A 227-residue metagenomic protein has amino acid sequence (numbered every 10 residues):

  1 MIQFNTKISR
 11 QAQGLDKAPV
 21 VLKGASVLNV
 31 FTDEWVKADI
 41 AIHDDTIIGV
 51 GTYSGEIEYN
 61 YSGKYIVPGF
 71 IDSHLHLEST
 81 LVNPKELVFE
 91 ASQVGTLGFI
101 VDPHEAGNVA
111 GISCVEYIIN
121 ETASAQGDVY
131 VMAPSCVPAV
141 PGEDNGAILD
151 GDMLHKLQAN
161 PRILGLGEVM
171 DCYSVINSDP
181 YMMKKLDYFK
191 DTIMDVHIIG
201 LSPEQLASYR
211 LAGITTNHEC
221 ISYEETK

Functional and structural regions predicted by a protein language model:
I2-A12, V88-D195: Divalent-metal coordination cores built from histidine and acidic residues
I2-P68: Histidine-rich, glycine-flanked metal-binding segment
D16-K23, Y53-V101: Replace "His-x-His-based motif
L81, H197-G200, E219-I221: Glycine-rich beta-to-alpha transition loops that act as phosphate-gripper elements at the mouths of alpha/beta enzyme
M153, E204-Q205, E224-E225: Short acidic active-site motifs
M182-K184, I198-L211: N-terminal active-site wall of soluble small-molecule enzyme domains
L211, T215-K227: Active-site-adjacent C-terminal substructures of enzyme catalytic domains
